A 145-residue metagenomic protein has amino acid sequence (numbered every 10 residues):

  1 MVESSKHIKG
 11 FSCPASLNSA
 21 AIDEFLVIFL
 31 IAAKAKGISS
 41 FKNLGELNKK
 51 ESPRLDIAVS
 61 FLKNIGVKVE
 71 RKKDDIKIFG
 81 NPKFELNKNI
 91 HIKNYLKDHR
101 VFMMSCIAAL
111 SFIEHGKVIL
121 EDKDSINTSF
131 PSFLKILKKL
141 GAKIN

Functional and structural regions predicted by a protein language model:
M1-N145: Short, structured segments at the rim of ligand-binding sites
